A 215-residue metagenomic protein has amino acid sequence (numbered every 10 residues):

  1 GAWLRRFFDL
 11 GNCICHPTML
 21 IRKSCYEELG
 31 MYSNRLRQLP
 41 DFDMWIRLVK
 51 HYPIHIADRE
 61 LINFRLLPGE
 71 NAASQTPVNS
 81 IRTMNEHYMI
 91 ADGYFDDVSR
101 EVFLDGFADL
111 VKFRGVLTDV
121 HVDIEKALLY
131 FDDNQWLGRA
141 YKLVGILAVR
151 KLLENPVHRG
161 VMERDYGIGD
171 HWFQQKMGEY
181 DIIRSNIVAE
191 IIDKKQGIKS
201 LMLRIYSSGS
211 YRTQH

Functional and structural regions predicted by a protein language model:
G1-N12: Short, flexible, basic/aromatic active-site loop/helix in glycosyltransferases
F8, K50, R65-S207: C-terminal subregions of glycosyltransferases and related glycan-biosynthesis enzymes
C15-L29: Conserved nucleotide-sugar donor-binding and metal-coordinating catalytic region shared by glycosyltransferases
C25-Y26, W45, I62, N71: A generic structural signal for short hydrophobic patches within well-formed alpha-helices
R37-M44, R82: Acidic donor-binding loop at a coil-to-helix junction in glycosyltransferase catalytic cores that engages
M44-R47, P53: Short active-site alpha-helical segment characteristic of glycosyltransferases and processive polysaccharide synthases
H55-L61, R65-L66: Catalytic beta-strand/loop signature of glycosyltransferases that borders the donor
